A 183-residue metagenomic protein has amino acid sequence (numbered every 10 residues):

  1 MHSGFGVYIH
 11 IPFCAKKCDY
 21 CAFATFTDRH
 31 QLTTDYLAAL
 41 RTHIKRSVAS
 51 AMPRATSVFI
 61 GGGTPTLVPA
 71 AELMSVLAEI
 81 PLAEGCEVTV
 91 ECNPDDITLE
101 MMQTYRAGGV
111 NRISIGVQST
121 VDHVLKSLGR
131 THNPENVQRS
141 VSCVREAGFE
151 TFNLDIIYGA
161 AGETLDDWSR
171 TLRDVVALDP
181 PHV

Functional and structural regions predicted by a protein language model:
M1-F5, A15, T42: Flexible, acidic/Gly-rich N-terminal and inter-domain linker regions that tether and position cofactor-handling modules
M1-Y8, A51-R54: N-terminal [4Fe-4S]-dependent radical SAM core
G4-G6, C18, E87: Structural motif
Y8-H10, G61-G62: Residues at the beta-strand->loop junction immediately N-terminal to the Walker
H10-T25: Local cysteine-cluster metal-coordination motifs and their immediate loop/turn environment, predominantly Fe-S cluster
T25-V183: Conserved non-cysteine loop/helix-boundary elements of the Radical SAM core domain that shape
